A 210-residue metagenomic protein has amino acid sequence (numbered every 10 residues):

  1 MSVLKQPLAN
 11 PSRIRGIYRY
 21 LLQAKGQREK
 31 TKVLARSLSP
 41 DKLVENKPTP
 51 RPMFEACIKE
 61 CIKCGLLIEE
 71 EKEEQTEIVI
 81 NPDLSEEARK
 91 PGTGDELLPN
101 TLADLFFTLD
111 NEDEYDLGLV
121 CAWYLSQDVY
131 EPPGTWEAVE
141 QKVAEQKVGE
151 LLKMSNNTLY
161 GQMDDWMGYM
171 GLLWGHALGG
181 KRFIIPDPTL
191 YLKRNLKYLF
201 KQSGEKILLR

Functional and structural regions predicted by a protein language model:
M1-R210: Donor-sugar nucleotide-binding helix/loop cap in glycosyltransferases
